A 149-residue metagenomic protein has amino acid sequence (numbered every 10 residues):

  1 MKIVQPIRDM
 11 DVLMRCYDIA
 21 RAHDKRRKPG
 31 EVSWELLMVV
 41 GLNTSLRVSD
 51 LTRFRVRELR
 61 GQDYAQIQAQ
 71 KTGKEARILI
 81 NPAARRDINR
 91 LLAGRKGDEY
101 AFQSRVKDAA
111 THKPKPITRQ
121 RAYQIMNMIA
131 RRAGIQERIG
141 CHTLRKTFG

Functional and structural regions predicted by a protein language model:
M1-R8, R55, R138-C141: A Lys/Arg-rich helix-loop hairpin that forms a DNA/phosphate-binding surface
V4-Q5, Q70-N89, Y100-N127: C-terminal catalytic core of Y-nucleophile DNA break-rejoin enzymes
I7-T44: Basic, Lys/Arg- and aromatic-enriched nucleic-acid-binding interface segment
I19-E31, G97, Y123-G149: Short, basic (Lys/Arg/His-rich) helix/loop patches that form interaction surfaces in the mid-to-C-terminal regions
G30-V40, V56, I80, A122 (+1 more regions): Non-catalytic DNA-binding core/recognition domains of DNA-processing enzymes
T44, R53-R86: Conserved tyrosine-mediated DNA breakage-rejoining catalytic core shared by Y-recombinases
F54, L91-G94, R105: Residue-level signal for well-ordered alpha-helical positions
